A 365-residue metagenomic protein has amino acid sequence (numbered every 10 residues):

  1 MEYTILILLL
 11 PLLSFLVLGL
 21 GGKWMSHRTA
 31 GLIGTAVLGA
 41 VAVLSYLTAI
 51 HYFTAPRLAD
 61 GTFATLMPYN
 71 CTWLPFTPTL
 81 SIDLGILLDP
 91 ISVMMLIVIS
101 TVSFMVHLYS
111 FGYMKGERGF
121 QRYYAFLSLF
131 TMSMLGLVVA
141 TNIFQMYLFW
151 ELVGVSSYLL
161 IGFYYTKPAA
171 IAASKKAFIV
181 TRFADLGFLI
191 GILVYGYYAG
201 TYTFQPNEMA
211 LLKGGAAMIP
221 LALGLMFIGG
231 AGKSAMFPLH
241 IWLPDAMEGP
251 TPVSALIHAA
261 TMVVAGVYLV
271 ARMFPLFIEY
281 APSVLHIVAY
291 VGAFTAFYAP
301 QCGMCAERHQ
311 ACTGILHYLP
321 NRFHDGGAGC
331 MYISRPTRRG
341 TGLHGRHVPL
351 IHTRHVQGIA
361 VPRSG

Functional and structural regions predicted by a protein language model:
M1-G365: ...captures the hydrophobic TM-helix bundle architecture rather than a specific catalytic motif, and can also fire on
